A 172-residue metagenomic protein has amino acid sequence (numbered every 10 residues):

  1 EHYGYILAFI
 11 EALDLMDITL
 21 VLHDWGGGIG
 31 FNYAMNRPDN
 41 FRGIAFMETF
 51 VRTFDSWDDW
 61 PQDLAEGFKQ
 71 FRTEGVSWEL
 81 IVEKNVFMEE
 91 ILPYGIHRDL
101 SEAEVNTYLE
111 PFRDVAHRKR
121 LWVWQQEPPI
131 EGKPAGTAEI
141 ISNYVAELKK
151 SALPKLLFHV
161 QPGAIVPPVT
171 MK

Functional and structural regions predicted by a protein language model:
E1-V21, W25-K172: Flexible "cap/lid" subdomain of the alpha/beta-hydrolase fold that forms the substrate-access gate
